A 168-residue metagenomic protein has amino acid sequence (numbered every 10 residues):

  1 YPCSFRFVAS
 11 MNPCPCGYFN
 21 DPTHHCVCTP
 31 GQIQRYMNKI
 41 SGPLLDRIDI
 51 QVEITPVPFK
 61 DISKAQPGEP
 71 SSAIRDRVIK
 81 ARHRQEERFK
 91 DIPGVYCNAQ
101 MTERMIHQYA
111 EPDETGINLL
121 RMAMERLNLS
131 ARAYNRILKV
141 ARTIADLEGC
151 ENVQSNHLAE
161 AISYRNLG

Functional and structural regions predicted by a protein language model:
P2-G168: Basic, amphipathic alpha-helical bundle interface domains used for macromolecular binding and assembly
